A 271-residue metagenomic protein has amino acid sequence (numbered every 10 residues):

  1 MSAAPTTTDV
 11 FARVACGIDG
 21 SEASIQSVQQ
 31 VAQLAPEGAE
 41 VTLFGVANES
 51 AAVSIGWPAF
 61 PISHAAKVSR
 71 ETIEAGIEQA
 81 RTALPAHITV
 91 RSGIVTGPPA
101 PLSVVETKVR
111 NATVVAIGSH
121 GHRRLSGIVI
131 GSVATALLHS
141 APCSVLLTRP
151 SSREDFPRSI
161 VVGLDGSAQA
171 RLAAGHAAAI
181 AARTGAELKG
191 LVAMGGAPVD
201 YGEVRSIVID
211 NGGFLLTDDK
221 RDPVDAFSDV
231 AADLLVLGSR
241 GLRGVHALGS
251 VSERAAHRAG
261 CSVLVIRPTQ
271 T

Functional and structural regions predicted by a protein language model:
M1-D9, A23, N48, S63-K67 (+6 more regions): Structural beta-alpha unit
S2-F60, E154-L215, A232-L234, R258 (+1 more regions): Small/aliphatic-rich secondary-structure junction motif
S27, S132-A134, A173, S250-S252 (+1 more regions): Conserved sugar-transfer catalytic core signal across GT-A, GT-B, and GT-C glycosyltransferases
Q29, E78, T82, T135 (+3 more regions): Active-site phosphate/pyrophosphate- and oxyanion-stabilizing loops and adjacent acidic/basic residues in soluble
P61-A75: A short acidic, glycine-rich active-site loop that binds or catalyzes chemistry on phosphate/adenosine moieties
G118-S119, V145-P150, L264-R267: Short beta-strand elements of ligand-binding domains
S132-S151: Short, structured interface segments
